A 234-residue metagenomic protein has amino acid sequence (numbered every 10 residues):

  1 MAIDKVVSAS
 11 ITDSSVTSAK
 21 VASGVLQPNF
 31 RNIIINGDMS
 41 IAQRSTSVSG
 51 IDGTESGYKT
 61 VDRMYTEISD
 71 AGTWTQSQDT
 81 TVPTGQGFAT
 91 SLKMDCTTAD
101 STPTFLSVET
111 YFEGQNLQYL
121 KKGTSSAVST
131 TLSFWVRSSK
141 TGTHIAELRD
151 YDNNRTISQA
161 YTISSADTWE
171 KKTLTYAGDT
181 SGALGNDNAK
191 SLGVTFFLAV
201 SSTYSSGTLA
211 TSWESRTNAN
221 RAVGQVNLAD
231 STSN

Functional and structural regions predicted by a protein language model:
D4, A9-T12, T17-N234: Extracellular and organelle-lumenal recognition/adhesion modules and their flexible linkers in secreted
